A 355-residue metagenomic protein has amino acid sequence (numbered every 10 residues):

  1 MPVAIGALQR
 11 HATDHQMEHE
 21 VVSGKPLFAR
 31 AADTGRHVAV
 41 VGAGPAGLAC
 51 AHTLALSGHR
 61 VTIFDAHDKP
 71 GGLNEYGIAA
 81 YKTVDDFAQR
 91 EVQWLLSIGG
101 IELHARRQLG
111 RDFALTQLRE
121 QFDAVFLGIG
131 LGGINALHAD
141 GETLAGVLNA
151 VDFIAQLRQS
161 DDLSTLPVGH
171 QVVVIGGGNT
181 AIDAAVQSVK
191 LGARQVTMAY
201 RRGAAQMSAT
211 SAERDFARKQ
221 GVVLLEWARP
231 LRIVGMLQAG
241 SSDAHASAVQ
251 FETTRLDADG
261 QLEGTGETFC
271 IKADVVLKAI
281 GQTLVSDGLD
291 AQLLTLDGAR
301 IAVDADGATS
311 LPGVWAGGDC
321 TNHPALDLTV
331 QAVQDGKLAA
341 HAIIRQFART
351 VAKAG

Functional and structural regions predicted by a protein language model:
M1-A12, T62, K69, G100-I101: Iron-sulfur cluster-binding cysteine motifs and their immediate structural context in ferredoxin-like electron-transfer
L8, A12-A32, Q93-R106, R111 (+2 more regions): Glycine-rich dinucleotide-binding loop and its adjacent helix/turn
A32-V41, Q89-A139, R232-Q250, V275 (+1 more regions): Feature captures the FAD/FMN-dependent oxidoreductase FAD-binding
H37-T62, A181-V189: N-terminal Rossmann-like FAD-binding beta1-loop-alpha1 element of flavoenzymes
G44-P45, K69, G178-T180, T321: Residue-level detector of alpha-helix initiation sites
I63, H67-S97, L103-H104, A185-R232 (+1 more regions): Rossmann-like dinucleotide-binding cores of NAD(P)H-dependent redox enzymes
T143-G169, D259-L326, V330: FAD-site-proximal beta/loop scaffold in flavoenzymes
A184, C320-V351: A conserved FAD-binding loop/helix module that cradles the flavin
